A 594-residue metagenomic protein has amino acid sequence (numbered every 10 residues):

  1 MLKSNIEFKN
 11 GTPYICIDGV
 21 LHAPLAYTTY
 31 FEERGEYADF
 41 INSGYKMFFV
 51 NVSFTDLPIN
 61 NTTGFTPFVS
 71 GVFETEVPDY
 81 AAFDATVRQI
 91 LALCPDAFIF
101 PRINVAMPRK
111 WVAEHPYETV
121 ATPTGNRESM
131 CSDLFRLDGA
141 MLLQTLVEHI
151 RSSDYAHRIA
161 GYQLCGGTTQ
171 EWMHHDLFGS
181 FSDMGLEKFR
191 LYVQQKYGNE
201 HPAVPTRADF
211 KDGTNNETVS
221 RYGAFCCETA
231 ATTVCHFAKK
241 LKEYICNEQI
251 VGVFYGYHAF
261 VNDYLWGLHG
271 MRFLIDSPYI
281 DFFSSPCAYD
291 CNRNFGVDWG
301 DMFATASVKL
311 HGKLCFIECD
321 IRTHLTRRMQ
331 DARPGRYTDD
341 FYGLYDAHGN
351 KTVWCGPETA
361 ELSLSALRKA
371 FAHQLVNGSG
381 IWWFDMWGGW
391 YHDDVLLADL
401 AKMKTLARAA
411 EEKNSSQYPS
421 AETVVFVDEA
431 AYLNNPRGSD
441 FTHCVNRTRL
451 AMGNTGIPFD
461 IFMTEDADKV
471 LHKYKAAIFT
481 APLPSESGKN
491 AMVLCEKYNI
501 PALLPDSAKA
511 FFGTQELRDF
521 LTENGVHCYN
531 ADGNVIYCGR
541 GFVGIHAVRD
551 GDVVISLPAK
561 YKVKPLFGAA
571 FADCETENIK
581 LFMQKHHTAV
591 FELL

Functional and structural regions predicted by a protein language model:
M1-I41: N-terminal carbohydrate-binding accessory modules
L21-Y30, N51-A81, A121-M141, H149 (+9 more regions): The substrate-binding groove and active-site-proximal loops of carbohydrate-active enzymes, especially glycoside
A23-Y27, F48-V50, I99-I103, A160-L164 (+4 more regions): Hydrophobic faces of well-ordered beta-strands that scaffold small-molecule active sites in alpha/beta enzyme cores
T29-N42, T145-H149, N262-D276, S363-F371 (+1 more regions): Short, acidic/polar
R34-T122, T233-I245: Aromatic-lined substrate-binding rim segments of carbohydrate-active enzymes
Y37-G44, T86-D96, D154, R272-P278 (+1 more regions): Acidic (Asp/Glu)-rich catalytic clusters
N104-A106, V112-D290, D298-W299, A304: Polysaccharide-binding and catalytic clefts of secreted carbohydrate-active enzymes
C235, E243, N247, D281-F283 (+1 more regions): Carbohydrate-binding surfaces of carbohydrate-active enzymes
